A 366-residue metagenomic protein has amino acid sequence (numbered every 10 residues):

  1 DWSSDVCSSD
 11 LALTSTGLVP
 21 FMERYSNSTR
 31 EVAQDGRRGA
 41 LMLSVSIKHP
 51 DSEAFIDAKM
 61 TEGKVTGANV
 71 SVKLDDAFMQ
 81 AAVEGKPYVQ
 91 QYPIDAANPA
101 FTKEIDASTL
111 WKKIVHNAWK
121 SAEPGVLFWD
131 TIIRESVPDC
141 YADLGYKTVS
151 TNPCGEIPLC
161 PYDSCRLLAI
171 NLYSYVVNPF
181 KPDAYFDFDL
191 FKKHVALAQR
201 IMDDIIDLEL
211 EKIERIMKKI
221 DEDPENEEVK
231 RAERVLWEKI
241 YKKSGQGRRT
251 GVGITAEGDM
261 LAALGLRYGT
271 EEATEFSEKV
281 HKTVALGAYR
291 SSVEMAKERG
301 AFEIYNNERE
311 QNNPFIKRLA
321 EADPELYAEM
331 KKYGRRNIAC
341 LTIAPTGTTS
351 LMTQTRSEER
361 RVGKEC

Functional and structural regions predicted by a protein language model:
D1-S8, G363-C366: Short, small-residue-biased leader/transition segments that mark boundaries at the very start of proteins
S3-S4, I56, W129, P138-L144 (+3 more regions): Active-site-adjacent bridging/hinge elements
S4, L18-D35, S52, V72-A82 (+6 more regions): Structured alpha-helical segments in the cores of large, soluble enzyme domains
T14-S26, A58-V72, A142-I157, A184-Y185 (+2 more regions): Extended active-site and interfacial segments that coordinate phosphate-rich ligands in large catalytic machineries
V32-L43, E62-T66, V89, A100-T102 (+3 more regions): Inter-helical turn/loop segments and adjacent helix faces that build the functional surface of alpha-helical bundle
D57-A58, T66-S121: Polar, glycine-rich mid-to-C-terminal structural blocks that act as macromolecule-binding/assembly scaffolds
Q91-I94, H194-Y241, G245, R267-T346: Internal maturation/activation junctions in enzymes
F101-F180, A339-S357: Catalytic nucleotidyl-transfer cores of nucleotide-processing enzymes
